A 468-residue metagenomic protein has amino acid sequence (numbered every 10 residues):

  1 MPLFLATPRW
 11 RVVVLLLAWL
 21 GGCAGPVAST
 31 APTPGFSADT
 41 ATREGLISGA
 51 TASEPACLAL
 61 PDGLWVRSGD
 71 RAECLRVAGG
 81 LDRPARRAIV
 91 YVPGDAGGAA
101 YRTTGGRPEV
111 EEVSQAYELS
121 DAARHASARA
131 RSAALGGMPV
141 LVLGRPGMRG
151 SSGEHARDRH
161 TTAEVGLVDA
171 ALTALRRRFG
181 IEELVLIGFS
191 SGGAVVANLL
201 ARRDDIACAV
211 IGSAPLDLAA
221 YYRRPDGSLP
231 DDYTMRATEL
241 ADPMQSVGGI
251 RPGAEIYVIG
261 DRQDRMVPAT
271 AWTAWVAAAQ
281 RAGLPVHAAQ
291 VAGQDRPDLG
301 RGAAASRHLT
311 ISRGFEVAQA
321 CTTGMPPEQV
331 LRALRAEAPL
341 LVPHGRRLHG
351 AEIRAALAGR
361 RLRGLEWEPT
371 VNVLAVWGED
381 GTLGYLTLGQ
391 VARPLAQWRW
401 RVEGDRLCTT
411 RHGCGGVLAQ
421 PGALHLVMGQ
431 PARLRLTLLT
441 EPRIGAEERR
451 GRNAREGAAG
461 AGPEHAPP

Functional and structural regions predicted by a protein language model:
G69-M138: Short, surface-exposed "cap/lid" segments of acyl-processing enzymes
M138-A163: Cap/lid segment of the alpha/beta-hydrolase catalytic domain
E154-R178: Alpha/beta-hydrolase active-site loop
I187-V196: Gly/Ala-rich beta-loop-alpha elbow adjacent to hydrolase catalytic centers
V210-A220: Active-site nucleophile loop of the alpha/beta-hydrolase fold
A219-H287: The feature captures the conserved acid-bearing segment of alpha/beta-hydrolase catalytic domains
R281-P339: C-terminal catalytic histidine-bearing segment of alpha/beta-hydrolase fold enzymes
R332-R401, R406-P468: Lipid interaction determinants
